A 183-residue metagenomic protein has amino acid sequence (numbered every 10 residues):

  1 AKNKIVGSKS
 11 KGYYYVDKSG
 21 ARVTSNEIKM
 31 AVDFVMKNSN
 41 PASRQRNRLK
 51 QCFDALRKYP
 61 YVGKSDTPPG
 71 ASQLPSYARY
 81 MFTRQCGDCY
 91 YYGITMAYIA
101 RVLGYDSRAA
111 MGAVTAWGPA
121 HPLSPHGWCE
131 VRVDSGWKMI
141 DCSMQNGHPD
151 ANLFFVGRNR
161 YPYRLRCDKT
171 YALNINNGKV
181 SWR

Functional and structural regions predicted by a protein language model:
A1-K29, A120-S124, I140, S181-W182: Extracellular adhesion/carbohydrate-binding repeat motifs centered on closely spaced tryptophans
I5, K9, S107-A109, L165-C167 (+1 more regions): Generic structural motif
V23-F82: Secondary-structure boundary elements
R48-C52, Q85-A100: Active-site nucleophilic cysteine motif
D54, K58, V62-D66, F82-R84 (+4 more regions): Repeated polar recognition positions within modular binding domains
G63-R79, Q85-C86, L103-A120: Catalytic cysteine-centered active-site loop
Y92-Y161: Hydrophobic/aromatic-rich core segments of domains that either
F155-R183: Low-complexity, Gly/Ser/Thr/Pro-rich intrinsically disordered linker/tail segments
